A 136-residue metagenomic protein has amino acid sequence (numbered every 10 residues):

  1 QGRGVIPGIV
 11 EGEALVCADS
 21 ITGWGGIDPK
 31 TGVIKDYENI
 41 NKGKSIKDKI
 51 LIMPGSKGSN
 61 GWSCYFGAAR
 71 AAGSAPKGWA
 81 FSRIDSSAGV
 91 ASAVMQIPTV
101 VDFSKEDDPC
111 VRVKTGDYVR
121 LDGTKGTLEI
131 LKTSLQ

Functional and structural regions predicted by a protein language model:
Q1-L131, L135: Feature captures the catalytic cores and cofactor-binding loops of soluble hydro-lyases/lyases that act on carboxylate
